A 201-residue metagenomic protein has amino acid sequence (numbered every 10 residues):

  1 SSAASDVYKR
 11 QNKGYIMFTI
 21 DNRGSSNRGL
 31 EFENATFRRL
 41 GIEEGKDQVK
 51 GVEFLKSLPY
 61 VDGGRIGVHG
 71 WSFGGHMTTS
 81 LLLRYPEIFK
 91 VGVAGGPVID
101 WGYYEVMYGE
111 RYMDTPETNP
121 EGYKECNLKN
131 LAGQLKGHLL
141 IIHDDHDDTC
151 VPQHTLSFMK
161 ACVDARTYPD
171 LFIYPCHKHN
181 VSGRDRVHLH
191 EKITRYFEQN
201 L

Functional and structural regions predicted by a protein language model:
S5-G64, H69-W71, I99-D100, Y104-E110: Cap/lid segment of the alpha/beta-hydrolase catalytic domain
V68-G70, G95, I142: Short beta-strand immediately N-terminal to the catalytic nucleophile in serine-hydrolase-like folds
G75-E87: Short glycine-enriched nucleophile-adjacent loop and the immediately C-terminal alpha-helix near the catalytic center
E87-I99: A conserved short beta-strand
P97-G137, D164: Mobile cap/lid helix-loop segments that gate and shape the active-site cleft of serine hydrolases
L135, I141-H143, D147: Short beta-strand/loop motif that positions the catalytic acidic residue of the alpha/beta-hydrolase fold
D148-S157: Conserved alpha/beta-hydrolase "acid-adjacent" motif
L156, V163-L201: C-terminal catalytic histidine-bearing segment of alpha/beta-hydrolase fold enzymes
